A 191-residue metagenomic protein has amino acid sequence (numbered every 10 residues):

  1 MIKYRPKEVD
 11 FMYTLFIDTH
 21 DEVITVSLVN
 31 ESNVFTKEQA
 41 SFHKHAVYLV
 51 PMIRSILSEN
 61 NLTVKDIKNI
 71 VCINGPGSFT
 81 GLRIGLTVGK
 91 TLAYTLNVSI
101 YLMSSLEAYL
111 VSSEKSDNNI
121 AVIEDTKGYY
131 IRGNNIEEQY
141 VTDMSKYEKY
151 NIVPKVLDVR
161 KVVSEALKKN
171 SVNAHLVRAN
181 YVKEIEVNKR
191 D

Functional and structural regions predicted by a protein language model:
I2-E31, K44, Y101-D191: Oxyanion-binding and handling regions
L28-V29, F35-T36, A40, V64-K65: Recognition helices and adjacent regulatory flanks at domain boundaries
T36-S41, N74-S78: A short glycine/serine-rich beta->alpha loop
F42-S58: N-terminal phosphate-binding loop and adjacent alpha-helix
I53-N69: Phosphate/pyrophosphate-binding loops at sites that engage ATP/ADP/AMP, CoA/4′-phosphopantetheine, polyphosphate
D66-N74, K149-K155: Short glycine-rich phosphate-binding loop at a beta-alpha junction
N69-G75, F79-I100, S105: DPxDG-like acidic metal-binding loop motif
